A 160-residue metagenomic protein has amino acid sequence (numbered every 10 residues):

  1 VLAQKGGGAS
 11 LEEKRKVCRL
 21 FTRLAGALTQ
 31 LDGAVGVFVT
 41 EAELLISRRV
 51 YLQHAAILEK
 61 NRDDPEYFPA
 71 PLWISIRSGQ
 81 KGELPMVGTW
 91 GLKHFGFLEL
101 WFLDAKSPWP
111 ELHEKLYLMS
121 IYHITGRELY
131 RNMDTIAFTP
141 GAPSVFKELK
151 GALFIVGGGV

Functional and structural regions predicted by a protein language model:
V1-Y67: Internal, hydrophobic cores of structured domains that mediate oligomerization or house catalytic pockets within large
T40-V160: Aromatic/basic-lined ligand-recognition segments that form π-stacking hydrophobic pockets flanked by Lys/Arg to engage
